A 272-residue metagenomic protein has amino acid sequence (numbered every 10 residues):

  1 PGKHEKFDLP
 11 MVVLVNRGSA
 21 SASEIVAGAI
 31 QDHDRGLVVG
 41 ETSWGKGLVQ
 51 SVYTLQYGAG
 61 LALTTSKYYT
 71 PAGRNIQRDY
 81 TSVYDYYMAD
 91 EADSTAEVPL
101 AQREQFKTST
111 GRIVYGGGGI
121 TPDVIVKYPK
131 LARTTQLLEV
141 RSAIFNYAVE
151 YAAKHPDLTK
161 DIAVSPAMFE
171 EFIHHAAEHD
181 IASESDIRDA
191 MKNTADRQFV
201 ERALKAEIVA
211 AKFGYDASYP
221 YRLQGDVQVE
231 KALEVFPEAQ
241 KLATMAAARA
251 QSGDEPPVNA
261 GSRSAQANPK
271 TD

Functional and structural regions predicted by a protein language model:
P1-E139: Conserved acidic, small-residue-rich alpha-beta core segments centered on
N75-I76, Y80-Q266, T271-D272: Conserved functional hotspot residues or short segments at active or partner-binding sites across diverse domains
